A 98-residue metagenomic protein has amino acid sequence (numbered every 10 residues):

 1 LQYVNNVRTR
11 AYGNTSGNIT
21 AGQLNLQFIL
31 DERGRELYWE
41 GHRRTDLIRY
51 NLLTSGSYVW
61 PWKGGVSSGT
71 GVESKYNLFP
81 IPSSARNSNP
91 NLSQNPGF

Functional and structural regions predicted by a protein language model:
L1-F98: Acidic/polar-rich alpha-helix caps and helix-coil junctions
